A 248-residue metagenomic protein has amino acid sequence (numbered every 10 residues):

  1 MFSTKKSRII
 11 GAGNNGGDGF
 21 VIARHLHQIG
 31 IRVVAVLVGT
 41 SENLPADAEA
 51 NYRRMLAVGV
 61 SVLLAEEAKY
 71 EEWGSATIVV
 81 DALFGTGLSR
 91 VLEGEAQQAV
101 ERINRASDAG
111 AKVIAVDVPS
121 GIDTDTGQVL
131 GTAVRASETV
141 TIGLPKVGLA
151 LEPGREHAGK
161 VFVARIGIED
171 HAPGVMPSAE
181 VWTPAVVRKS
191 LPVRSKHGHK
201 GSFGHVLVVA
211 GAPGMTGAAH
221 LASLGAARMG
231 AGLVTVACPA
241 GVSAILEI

Functional and structural regions predicted by a protein language model:
M1-L83, V91-V116: Nucleotide and nucleotide-moiety/phosphate-recognizing core
M1-V38, P45, A136-E138, L149-I248: Small-residue (G/A/S/T)-rich helix-start motifs and N-terminal tracts that mark the onset
V38-S41, E67, V118-P119, L144-P145 (+1 more regions): Short, ordered loop/turn segments at secondary-structure junctions
E49-Y52, V129, I248: Short low-complexity, flexible loop/linker segments enriched in glycine and/or proline with clustered acidic
G59-E67, G121-T124, V186-P192: Short gly/ser/thr-rich secondary-structure transition/capping motifs
V62-A65, A115, T141-I142, T235-P239: Short, hydrophobic beta-strand segments that form beta-sheet elements in well-ordered domains
E71-W73, T132-A133, L246: Structural alpha-helical scaffold elements that stabilize or flank donor/cofactor-binding regions in carbohydrate
A76-I78, L83-P177, V181: Internal gly/pro-rich beta-alpha loop/helix module that stabilizes soluble enzyme cofactors or their anionic handles
